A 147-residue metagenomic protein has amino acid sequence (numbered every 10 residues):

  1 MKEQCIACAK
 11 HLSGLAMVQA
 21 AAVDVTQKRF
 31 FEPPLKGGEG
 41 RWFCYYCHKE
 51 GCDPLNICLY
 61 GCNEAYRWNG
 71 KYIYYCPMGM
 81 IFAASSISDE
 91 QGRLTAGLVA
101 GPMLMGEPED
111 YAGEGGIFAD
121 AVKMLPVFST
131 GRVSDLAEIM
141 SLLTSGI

Functional and structural regions predicted by a protein language model:
M1-L15, L94-I147: Juxtadomain coupling helices with adjacent low-complexity linkers
K2-I81: Structured interaction and signal-relay segments at domain junctions
C44-C47, I87-D89, P108-E114: Surface-exposed beta-strand edges and their flanking turn/coil or helix-capping segments
M78-Q91, V99-M103: A short, hydrophobic, proline-anchored segment that marks a local hinge/packing element in signaling and regulatory
